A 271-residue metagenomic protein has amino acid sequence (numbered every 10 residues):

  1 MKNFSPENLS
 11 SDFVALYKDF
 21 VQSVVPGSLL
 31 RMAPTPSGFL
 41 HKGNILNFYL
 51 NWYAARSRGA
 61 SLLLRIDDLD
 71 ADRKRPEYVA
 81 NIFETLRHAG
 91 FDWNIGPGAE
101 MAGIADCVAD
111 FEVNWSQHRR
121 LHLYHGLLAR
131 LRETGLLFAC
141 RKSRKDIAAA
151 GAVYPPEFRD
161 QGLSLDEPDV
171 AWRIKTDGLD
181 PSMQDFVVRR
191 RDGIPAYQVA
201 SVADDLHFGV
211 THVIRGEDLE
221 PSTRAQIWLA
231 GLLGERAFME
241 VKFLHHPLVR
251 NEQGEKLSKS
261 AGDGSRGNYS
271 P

Functional and structural regions predicted by a protein language model:
K2-V153, D218-F238: N-terminal Rossmann-like or analogous alpha/beta NTP/dinucleotide-binding catalytic cores that position adenine
T134, A139-S270: Active-site cores that bind ATP or allylic diphosphates and position pyrophosphate for catalysis
